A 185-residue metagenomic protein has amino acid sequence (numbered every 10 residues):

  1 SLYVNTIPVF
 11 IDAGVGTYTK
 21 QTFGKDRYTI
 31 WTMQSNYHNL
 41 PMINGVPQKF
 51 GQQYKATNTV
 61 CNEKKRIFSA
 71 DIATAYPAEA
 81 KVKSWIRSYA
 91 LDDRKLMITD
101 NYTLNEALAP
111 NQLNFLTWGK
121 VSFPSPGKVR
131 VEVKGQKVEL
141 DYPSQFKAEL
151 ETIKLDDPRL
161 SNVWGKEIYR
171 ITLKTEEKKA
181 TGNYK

Functional and structural regions predicted by a protein language model:
S1-Q21: Internal mixed beta-strand/loop scaffold within catalytic domains of large alpha/beta enzymes
V15, K20-K185: CBM-like, beta-strand-rich accessory domains located in the C-terminal region of large, secreted polysaccharide-active
